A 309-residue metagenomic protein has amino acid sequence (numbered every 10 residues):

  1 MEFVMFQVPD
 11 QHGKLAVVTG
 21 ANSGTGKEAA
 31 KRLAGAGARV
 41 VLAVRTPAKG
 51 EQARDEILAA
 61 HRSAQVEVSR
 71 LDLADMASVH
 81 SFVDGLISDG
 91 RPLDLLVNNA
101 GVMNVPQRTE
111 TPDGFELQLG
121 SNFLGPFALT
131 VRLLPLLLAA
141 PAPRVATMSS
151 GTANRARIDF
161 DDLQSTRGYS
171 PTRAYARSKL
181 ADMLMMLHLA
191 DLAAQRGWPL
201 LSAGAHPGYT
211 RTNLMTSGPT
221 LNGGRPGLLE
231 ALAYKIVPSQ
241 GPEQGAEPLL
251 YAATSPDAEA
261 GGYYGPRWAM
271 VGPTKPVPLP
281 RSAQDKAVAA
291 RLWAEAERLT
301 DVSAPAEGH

Functional and structural regions predicted by a protein language model:
M1-L221, L299-E307: Rossmann-fold NAD(P)H-dependent dehydrogenase/reductase core
V66-L71, A260-T274, A304-H309: Charge-dense, low-complexity polyampholytic segments
S78, G125, A181, G241-Q244 (+2 more regions): Soluble or luminal CAZymes and related metallo-dependent hydrolases
E110, T274-P280: Short acidic, glycine/proline-rich loop/turn micro-motifs
T166, L221-Y234: A short C-terminal helix-loop "cap" of Rossmann-like NAD(P)-dependent dehydrogenase/epimerase domains
S178, E230-P276, K286-V288: C-terminal helical subdomain
H188, P248-Y251, E295: Generic recognition of well-ordered alpha-helical segments
P280-H309: C-terminal amphipathic/interface module of NAD(P)-dependent oxidoreductases and related NAD-binding regulators
